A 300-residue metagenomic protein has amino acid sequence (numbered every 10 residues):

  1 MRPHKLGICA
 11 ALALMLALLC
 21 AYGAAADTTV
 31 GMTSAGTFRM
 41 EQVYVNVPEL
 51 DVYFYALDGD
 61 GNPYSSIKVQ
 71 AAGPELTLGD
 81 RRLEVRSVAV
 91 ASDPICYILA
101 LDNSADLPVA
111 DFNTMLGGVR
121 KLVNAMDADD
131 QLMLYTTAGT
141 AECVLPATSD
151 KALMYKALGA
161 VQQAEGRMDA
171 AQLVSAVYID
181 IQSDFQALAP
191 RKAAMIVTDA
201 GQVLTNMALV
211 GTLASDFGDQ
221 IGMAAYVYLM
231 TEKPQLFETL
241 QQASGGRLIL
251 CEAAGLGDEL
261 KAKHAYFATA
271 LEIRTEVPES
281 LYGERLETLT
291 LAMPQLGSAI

Functional and structural regions predicted by a protein language model:
A10-C20: Bacterial N-terminal signal peptides
C20-T29: Sec-dependent signal peptide cleavage junction
V43-I98, A105-F112: Acidic, polar low-complexity linker/tail segments
V90-A147, V174-V177, A193-V197, V227: Von Willebrand factor
D106, M126, T140-L145, A152-K192 (+1 more regions): Von Willebrand factor
L107-D111, E142-P146, G166, A170 (+3 more regions): Extracytoplasmic/secreted cell-surface and envelope-processing proteins
T198-C251, K261-A262: VWA/integrin I-like adhesion module and closely mimicked acidic/polar interface patches used
Q242, E252-I300: C-terminal "exit" segments of structured domains
